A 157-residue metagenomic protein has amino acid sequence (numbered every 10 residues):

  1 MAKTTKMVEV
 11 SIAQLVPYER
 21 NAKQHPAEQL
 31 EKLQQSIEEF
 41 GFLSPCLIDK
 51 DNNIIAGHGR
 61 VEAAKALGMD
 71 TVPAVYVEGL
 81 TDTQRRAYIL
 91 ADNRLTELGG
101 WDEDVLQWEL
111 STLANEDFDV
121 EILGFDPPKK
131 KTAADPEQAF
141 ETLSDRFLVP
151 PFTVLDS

Functional and structural regions predicted by a protein language model:
M1-S157: Aromatic/glycine/proline-enriched transmembrane-helix motif characteristic of membrane-embedded glycan-assembly enzymes
